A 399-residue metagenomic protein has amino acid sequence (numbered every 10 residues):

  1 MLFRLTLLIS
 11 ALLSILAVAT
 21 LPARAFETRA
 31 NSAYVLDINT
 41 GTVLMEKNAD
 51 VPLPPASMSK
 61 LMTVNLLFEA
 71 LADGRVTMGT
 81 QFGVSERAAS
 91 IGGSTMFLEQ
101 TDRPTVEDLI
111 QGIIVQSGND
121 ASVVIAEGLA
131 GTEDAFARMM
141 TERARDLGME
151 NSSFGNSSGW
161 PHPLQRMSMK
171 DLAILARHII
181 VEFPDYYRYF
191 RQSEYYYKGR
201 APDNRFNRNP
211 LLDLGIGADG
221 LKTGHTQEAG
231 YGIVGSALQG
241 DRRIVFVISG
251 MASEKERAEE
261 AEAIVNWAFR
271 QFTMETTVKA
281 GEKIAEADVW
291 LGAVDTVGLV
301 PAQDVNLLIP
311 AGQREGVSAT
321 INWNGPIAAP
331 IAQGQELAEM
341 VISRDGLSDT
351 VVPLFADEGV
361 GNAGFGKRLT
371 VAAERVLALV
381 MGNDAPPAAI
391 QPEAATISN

Functional and structural regions predicted by a protein language model:
M1-I9: Bacterial N-terminal signal peptides that target proteins for export
L13-A23: C-terminal segment of classical bacterial N-terminal signal peptides
A23-P184, Y195: Active-site-adjacent loops and short helices of periplasmic peptidoglycan-processing enzymes
E150-S153, P161-N399: Domain-terminus/edge residues, biased toward the C-terminal soluble/receptor-binding domains of extracytoplasmic
